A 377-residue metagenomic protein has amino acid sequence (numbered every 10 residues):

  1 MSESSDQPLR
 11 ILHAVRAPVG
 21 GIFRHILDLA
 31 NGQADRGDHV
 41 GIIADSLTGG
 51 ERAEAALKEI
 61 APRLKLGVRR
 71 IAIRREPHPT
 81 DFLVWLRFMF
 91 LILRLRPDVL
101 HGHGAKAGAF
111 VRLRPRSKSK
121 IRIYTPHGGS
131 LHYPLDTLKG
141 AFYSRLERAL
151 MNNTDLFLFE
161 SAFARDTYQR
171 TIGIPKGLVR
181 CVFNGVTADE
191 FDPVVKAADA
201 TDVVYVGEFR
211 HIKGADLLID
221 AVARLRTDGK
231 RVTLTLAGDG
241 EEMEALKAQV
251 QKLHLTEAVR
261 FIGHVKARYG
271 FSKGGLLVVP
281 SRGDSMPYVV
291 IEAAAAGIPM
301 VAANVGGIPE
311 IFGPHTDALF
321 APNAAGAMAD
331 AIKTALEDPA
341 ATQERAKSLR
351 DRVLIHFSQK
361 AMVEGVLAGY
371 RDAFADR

Functional and structural regions predicted by a protein language model:
L12, V195-K213, I219-V222: Conserved donor-binding/catalytic core segment of Leloir-type glycosyltransferases
H13-T80, L178: N-terminal strand-loop element at the rim of the active site of nucleotide-sugar-dependent glycosyltransferases
G102-G108: Short His-centered aromatic/hydrophobic patch
N152-L178, V186-A188: A short, active-site helix/loop in glycosyltransferases that binds the activated sugar's phosphate group
E242-M243, L255-H264, G270: Active-site donor-binding acidic/aromatic loop of nucleotide-activated sugar and phosphosugar transferases involved
R282: Aromatic "clamp/platform" in nucleotide-sugar-dependent glycosyltransferases that forms part of the donor/acceptor
P299-A302: Short hydrophobic beta-strand element within catalytic cores of glycosyltransferases and related nucleotide-activated
P314-G326, T334-A340: Conserved acidic donor-binding segment of nucleotide-sugar-dependent glycosyltransferases
